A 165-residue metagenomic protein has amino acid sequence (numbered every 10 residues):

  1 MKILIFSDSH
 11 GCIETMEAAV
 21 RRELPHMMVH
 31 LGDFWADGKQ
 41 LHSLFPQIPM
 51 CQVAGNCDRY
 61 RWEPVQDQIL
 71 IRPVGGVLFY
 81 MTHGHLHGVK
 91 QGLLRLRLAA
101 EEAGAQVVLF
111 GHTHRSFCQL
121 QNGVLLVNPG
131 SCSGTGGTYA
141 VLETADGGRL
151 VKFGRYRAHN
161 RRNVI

Functional and structural regions predicted by a protein language model:
M1-Q47, D58, W62-D67, G137-T138 (+3 more regions): N-terminal active-site segment of His-dependent metallophosphoesterases
I5-S7, M27-D33, C51-N56, Y80-H83 (+2 more regions): Active-site neighborhood of phospho(di)ester-bond hydrolases with catalytic His/Asp-centered motifs
H10-E14, W35-K39, C57-W62, H87-G92 (+2 more regions): Active-site environment of divalent metal-dependent phosphoester hydrolases
T15, R22, G75, E101-A103 (+2 more regions): Binuclear metal-dependent phosphoesterase catalytic core
T15-A19, M81, H87-A100: Pre-active-site segment of Zn-dependent metallo-hydrolases
P46-P49, V124: A short helix->loop->beta-strand "cap" motif at the edges of active sites that frequently abuts
P49-Q91: Helix-adjacent hinge/juxtasegments
V65-I69, L93-A99, V124: Charged helix-capping and loop-helix junction motifs
